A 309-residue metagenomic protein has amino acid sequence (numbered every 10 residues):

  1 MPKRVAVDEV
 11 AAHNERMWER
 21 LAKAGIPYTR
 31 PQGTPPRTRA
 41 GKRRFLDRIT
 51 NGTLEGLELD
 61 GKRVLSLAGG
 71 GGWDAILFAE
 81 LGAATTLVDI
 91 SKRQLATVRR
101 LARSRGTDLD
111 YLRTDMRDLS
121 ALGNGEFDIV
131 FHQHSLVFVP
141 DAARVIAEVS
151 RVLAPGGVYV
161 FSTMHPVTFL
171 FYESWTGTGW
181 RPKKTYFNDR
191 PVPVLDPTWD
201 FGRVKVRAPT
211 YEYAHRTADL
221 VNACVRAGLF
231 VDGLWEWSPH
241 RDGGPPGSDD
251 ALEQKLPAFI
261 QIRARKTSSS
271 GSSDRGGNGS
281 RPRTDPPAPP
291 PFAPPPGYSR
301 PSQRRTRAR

Functional and structural regions predicted by a protein language model:
M1-T34: N-terminal, positively charged/glycine-rich alpha-helical extensions of SAM-dependent methyltransferases
R30-K62: Conserved alpha-helix/loop element of class I SAM-dependent methyltransferases that forms part of the SAM/SAH-binding
R63-D118: Class I SAM-dependent methyltransferase SAM/SAH-binding core
R117-V130: A short acidic, Gly/Pro-enriched loop at the edge of an enzyme's catalytic core that lines a small-molecule cofactor
D128-A143: A short SAM/SAH-binding and catalytic strip from SAM-dependent methyltransferases
A143-V158: A short glycine-rich, Lys/Arg-flanked "PGG" loop and its adjoining helix->strand segment in the class I
V158-T198: Conserved class I S-adenosyl-L-methionine
Y211-L234: Short alpha-helix
